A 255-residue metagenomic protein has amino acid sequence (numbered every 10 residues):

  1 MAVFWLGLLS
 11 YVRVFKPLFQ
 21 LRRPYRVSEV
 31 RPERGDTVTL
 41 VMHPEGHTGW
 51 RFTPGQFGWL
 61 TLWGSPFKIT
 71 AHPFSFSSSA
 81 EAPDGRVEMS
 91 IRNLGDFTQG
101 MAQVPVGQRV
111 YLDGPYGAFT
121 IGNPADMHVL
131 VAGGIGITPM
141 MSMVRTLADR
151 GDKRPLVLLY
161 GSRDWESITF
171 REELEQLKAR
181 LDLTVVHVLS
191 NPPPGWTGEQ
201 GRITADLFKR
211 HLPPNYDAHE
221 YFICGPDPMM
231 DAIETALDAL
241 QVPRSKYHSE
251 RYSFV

Functional and structural regions predicted by a protein language model:
M1-A2, L6-S10, D96-F97, M101 (+1 more regions): Reductase modules of NAD(P)H-dependent flavoproteins
R13-Y111, A148, R154-V157, S162-D164 (+2 more regions): Ferredoxin-reductase
G55, G136, P226: Short, conserved phosphate/pyrophosphate- and ester-handling motifs at nucleotide-, phospho-/glycolipid
A71-P83, N123-G134, L240: Short, compositionally biased
D113-P124: A short, basic/flexible loop-to-alpha-helix module at the beginning of a structural domain
M127-V129, V157, E220: Structural motif
I137-D149: Histidine-anchored nucleotide/phosphate-binding helix
